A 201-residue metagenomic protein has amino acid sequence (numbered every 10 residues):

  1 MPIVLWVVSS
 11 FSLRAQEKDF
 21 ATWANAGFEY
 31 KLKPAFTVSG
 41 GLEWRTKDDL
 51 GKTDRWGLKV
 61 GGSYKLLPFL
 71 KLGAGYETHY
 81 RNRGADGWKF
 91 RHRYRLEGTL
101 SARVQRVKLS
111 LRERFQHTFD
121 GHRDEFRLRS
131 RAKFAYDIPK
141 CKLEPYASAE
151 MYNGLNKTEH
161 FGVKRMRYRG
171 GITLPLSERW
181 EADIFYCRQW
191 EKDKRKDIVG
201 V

Functional and structural regions predicted by a protein language model:
M1-F20: Bacterial Sec-dependent N-terminal signal peptides
Q16-K65, K71: Start-of-domain marker
Q16-W23, T46-R55, R83-K89, F119-F126 (+2 more regions): Solvent-exposed loop/turn segments connecting transmembrane beta-strands in outer-membrane beta-barrel proteins
G27, G61, E97-T99, R131-A135 (+1 more regions): Outer-membrane beta-barrel architecture
Y30, Y64, L100-A102, Y136-I138 (+1 more regions): Residue-level signature of outer-membrane beta-barrel architecture
A35-G40, F69-A74, Q105-L109, K140-E144 (+1 more regions): Repeated loop/turn-to-beta-strand initiation elements of outer-membrane beta-barrel proteins
L42-D48, Y76-N82, A102-R106, F115-F119 (+2 more regions): Transmembrane beta-strands of outer-membrane beta-barrel pores
G98, D197-V201: Outer-membrane beta-barrel "beta-signal"
